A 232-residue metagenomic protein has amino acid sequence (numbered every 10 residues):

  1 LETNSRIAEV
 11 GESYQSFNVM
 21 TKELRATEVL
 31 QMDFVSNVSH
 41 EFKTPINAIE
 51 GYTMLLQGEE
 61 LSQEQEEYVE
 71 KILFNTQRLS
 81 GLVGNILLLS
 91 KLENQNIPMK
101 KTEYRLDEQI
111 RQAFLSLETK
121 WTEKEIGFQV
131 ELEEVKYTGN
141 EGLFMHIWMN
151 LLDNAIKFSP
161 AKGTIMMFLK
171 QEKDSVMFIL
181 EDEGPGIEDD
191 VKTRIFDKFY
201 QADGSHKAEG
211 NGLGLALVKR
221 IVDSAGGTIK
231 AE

Functional and structural regions predicted by a protein language model:
L1-V19: HAMP signal relay modules and closely related sensory coiled-coil linkers that couple transmembrane inputs to cytosolic
R25, Q57-Q63: Short acidic helix/loop segment immediately C-terminal to the autophosphorylated histidine in two-component histidine
F74-L79: Short alpha-helical segment of the dimerization/phosphotransfer core of two-component systems
N94-M99, L132, K136-G142: Conserved micro-motifs of the catalytic ATP-binding
A155-I156: Short helix-loop "hinge" at the ATP-lid/N-box region of the Bergerat-fold HATPase_c
I187-F199, K219: Short conserved segment of the HATPase_c
